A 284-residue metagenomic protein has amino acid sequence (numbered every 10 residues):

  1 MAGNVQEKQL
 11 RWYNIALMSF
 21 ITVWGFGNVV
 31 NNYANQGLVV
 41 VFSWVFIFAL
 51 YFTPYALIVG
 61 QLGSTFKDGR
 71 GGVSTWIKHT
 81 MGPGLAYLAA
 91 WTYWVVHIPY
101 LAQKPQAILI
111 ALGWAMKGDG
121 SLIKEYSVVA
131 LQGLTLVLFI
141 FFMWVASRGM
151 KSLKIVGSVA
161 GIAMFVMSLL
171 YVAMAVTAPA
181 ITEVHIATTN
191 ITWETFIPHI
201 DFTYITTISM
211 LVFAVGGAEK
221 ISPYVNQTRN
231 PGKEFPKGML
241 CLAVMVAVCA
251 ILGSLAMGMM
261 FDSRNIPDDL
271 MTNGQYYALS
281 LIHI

Functional and structural regions predicted by a protein language model:
M1-F46, F52-G60, D68: Membrane-interface "cap" regions at the ends of multi-pass membrane proteins
G3, N31, N35, S64 (+3 more regions): Membrane-water interface regions at transmembrane-helix termini and the short interhelical loops of multi-pass membrane
Q9-G27, I47-F48, T135-L138, M174 (+2 more regions): Hydrophobic, membrane-embedded alpha-helices of multi-pass small-molecule transporters
F20-W24, S43-Y51, L88, T92-V95 (+3 more regions): Lipid-exposed faces of alpha-helical membrane segments in multi-pass integral membrane proteins
A34, T53-T65, G69-F139, W144: Hydrophobic transmembrane alpha-helices that form the core helical bundles of multi-pass secondary transporters
R70, I181-T207, G258-L281: Loop-to-helix junctions at membrane interfaces in multi-pass transport proteins
S74-W76, G82, W114, D119 (+1 more regions): TM-loop-TM module centered on a large, flexible mid-protein loop between adjacent transmembrane helices in multi-pass
L112, L131-A187, G216, G238-V244: Membrane-interface loop-to-helix entry segments
